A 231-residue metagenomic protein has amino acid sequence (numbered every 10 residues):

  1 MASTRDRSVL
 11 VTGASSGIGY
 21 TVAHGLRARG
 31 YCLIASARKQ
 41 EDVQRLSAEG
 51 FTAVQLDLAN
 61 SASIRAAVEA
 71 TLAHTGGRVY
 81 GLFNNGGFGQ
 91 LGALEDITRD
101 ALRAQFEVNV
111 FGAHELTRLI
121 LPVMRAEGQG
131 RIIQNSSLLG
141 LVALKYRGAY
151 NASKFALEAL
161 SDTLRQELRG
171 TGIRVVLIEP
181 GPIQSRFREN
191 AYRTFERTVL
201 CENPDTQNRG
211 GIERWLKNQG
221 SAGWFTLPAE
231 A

Functional and structural regions predicted by a protein language model:
S15-S16: Conserved glycine-rich cofactor-binding loop
L56-A66, R99-D100: The beta1-alpha1 cofactor-binding region of Rossmann-like NAD(H)/NADP(H)-dependent oxidoreductases
A93-L94, A101-R103: Substrate-binding pocket helix/loop in short-chain dehydrogenase/reductase
T117, S153-A156: Active-site helix of classical SDR
T117-R118, D162: A short, exposed helix-loop element centered on a Lys and neighboring polar residues
S137: Residue(s) in the substrate-gating loop at a strand-loop-helix junction that position the organic substrate next
G170-A231: SDR active-site lid
